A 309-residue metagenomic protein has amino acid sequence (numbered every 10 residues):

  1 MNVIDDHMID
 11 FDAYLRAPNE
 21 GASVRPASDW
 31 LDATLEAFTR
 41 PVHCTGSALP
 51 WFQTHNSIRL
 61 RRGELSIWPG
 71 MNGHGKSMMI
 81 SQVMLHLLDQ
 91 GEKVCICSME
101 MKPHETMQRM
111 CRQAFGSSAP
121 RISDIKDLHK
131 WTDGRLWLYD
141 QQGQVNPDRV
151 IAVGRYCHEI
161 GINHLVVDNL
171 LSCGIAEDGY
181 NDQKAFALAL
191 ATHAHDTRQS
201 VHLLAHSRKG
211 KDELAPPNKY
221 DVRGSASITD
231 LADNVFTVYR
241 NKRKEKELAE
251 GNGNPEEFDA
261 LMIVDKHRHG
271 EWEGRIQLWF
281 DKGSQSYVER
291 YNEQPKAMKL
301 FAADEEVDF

Functional and structural regions predicted by a protein language model:
N2-D12, A33, N56, Q90-D178 (+2 more regions): Conserved inter-motif catalytic segment of the P-loop NTP-binding fold
N2-L31, T39, P147, I151-L165 (+2 more regions): C-terminal regions of RecA-like/P-loop NTPase motor modules
R16-S117, V307-F309: The Walker A/P-loop phosphate-binding site
S66, C95-C97, W137-Y139, H202 (+1 more regions): Hydrophobic/aromatic beta-strand patches that form the interior of the parallel beta-sheet core in alpha/beta enzyme
P69, S81-L85, C95, M107 (+8 more regions): Generic hydrophobic alpha-helical scaffold/packing signal
H74-K76, L87, K102-T106, S172-A176 (+3 more regions): Flexible loop/turn segments at secondary-structure boundaries
E100-M101, Q199, L203-R208, R268: A short beta-strand-to-loop transition that corresponds to the Sensor-1 phosphate-sensing loop of AAA+ P-loop ATPases
I162-L203: Helical hairpin unit composed of two closely spaced alpha helices linked by a short loop
